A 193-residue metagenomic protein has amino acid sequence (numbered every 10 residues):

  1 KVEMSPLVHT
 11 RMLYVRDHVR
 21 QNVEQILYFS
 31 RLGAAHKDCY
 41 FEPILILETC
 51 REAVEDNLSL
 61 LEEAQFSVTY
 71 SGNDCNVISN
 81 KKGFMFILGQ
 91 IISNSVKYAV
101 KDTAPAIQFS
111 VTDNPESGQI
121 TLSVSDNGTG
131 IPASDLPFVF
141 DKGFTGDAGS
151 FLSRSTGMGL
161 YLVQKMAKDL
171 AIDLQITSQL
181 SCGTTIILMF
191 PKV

Functional and structural regions predicted by a protein language model:
Y14-V19: Short alpha-helical segment of the dimerization/phosphotransfer core of two-component systems
A34-C39, N76-N80: Conserved micro-motifs of the catalytic ATP-binding
L60-Y70: Short conserved segments within the C-terminal catalytic ATPase subdomain
S95-A99: Short helix-loop "hinge" at the ATP-lid/N-box region of the Bergerat-fold HATPase_c
D126: Acidic ATP/Mg2+-coordinating residue in the GHKL
I131-G143: Short conserved segment of the HATPase_c
